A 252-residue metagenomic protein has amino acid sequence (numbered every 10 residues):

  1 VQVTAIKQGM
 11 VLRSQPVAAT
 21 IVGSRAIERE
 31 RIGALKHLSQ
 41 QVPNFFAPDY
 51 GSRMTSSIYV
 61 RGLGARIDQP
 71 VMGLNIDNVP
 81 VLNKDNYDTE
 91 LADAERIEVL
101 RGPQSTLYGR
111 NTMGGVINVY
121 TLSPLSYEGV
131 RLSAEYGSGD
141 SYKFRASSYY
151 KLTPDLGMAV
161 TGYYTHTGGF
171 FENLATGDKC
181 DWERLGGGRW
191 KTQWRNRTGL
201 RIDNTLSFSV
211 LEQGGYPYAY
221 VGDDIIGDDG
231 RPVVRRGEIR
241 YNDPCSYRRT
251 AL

Functional and structural regions predicted by a protein language model:
V1-T4, A18-G23, F46-P48, S57-R61 (+5 more regions): Soluble periplasmic/extracytoplasmic beta-strand elements of cell-envelope proteins
Q2-V17, I21-S52, I67-Q69, V81-T89 (+2 more regions): N-terminal plug
K7, A26, G51, G64 (+6 more regions): A mature extracytoplasmic/lumenal domain signature
Q8-M10, M54, A65, G137-G139 (+4 more regions): Structural signature of outer-membrane beta-barrel domains
H37, Y59-R61, N118, S147 (+1 more regions): Outer-membrane beta-barrel architecture
S56-P103: Periplasmic plug
P70, N83, A92-E98, T106-N173 (+2 more regions): Outer-membrane beta-barrel translocator/receptor signature
G177, E183-L252: Outer-membrane beta-barrel domain signature, strongest for Gram-negative TonB-dependent receptors and also present
